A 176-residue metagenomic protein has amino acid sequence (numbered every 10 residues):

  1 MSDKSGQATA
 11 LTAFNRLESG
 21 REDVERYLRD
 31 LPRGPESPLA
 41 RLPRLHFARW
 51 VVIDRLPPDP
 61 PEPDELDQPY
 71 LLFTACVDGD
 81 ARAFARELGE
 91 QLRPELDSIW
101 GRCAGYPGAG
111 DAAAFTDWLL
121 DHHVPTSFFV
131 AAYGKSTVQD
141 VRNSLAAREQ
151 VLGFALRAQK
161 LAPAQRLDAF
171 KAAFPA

Functional and structural regions predicted by a protein language model:
M1-P57, D64-Y70, C76-A83, F115-A176: Short S/T/G/P-rich N-terminal loop/turn motif that feeds into the first structured element of a domain
E36-L39, D78-A113: An amphipathic, aromatic/His-enriched active-site/gating alpha helix that lines ligand/cofactor pockets
